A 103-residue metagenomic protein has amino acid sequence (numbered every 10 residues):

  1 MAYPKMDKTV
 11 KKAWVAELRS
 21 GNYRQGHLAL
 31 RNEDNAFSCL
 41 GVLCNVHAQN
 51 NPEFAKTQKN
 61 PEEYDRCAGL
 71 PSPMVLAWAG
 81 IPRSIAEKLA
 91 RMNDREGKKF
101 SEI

Functional and structural regions predicted by a protein language model:
A2-I103: Catalytic phosphate/metal-binding cores of nucleic-acid and nucleotide-processing enzymes, i.e., regions that mediate
